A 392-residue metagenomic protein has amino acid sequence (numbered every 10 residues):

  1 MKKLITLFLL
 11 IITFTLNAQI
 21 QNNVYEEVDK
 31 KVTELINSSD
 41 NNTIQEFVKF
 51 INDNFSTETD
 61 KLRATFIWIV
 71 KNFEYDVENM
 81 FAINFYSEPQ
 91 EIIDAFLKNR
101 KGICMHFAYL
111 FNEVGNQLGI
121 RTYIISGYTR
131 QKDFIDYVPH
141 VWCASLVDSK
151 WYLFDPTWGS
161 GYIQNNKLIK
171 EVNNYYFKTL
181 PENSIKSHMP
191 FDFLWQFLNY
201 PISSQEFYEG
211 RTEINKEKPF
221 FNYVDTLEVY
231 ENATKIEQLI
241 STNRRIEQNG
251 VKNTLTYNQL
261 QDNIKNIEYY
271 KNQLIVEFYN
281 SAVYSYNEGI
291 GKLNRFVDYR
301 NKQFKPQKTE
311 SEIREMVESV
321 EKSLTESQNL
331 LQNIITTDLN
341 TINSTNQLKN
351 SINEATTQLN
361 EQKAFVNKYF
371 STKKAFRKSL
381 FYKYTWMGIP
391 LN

Functional and structural regions predicted by a protein language model:
M1-Q21: Bacterial Sec-dependent N-terminal signal peptides
I20-N99, I103: Secondary-structure boundary elements
I51, Q164, L194-N392: Mixed-charge, low-complexity segments
I67, F107-K178: Hydrophobic/aromatic-rich core segments of domains that either
I69, C104, A108, L324: Alpha-helical transition-metal enzyme core signature, strongest for iron centers
N79-A82, L146-V224: Active-site rim recognition segments
